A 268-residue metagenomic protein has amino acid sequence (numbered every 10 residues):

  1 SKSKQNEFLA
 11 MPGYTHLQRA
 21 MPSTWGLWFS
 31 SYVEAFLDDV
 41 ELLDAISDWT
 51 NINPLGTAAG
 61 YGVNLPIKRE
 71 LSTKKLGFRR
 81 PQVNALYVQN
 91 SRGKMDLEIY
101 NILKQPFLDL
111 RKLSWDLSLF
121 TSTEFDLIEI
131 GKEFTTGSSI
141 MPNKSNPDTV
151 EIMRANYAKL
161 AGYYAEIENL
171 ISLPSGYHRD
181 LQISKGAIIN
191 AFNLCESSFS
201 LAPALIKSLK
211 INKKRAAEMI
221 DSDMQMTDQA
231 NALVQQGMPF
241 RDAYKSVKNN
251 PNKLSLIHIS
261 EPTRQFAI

Functional and structural regions predicted by a protein language model:
S1-A20, R80-M95, S175-D180: Long, non-coiled-coil amphipathic alpha-helical linker/lever segments that couple catalytic cores to other domains
K4, K74, V234-Q235: Short polybasic/polar patches that bind polyanions
T15, T227, T263: Ser/Thr-centric signal marking residues that sit in or immediately flank functional binding/regulatory motifs
M21-L170: Internal glycine-rich alpha/beta core junctions
T121, K132-F134, I220, V247-P251: A general structural motif at alpha-helix termini
K159-Q236: Long, amphipathic alpha-helical stalk/connector segments used for oligomerization, subunit docking, or mechanical
M226-K253: C-terminal hydrophobic structural anchor segments that stabilize assembly/packing rather than catalytic chemistry
I257-I268: Single conserved hydrophobic/aromatic residue that forms the stacking wall/gate of nucleotide- or nucleobase-binding
